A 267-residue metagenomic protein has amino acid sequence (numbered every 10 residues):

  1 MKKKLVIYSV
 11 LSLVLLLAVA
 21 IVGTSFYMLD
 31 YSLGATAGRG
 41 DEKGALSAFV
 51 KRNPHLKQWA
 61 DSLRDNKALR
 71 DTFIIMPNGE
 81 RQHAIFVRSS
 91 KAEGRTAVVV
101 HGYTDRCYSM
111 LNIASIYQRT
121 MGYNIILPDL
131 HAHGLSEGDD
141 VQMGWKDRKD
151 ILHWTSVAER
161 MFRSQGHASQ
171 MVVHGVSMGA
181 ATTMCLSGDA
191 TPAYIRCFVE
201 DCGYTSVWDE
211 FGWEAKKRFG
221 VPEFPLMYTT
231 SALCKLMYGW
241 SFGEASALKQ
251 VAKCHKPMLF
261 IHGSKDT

Functional and structural regions predicted by a protein language model:
L15-I75: An N-terminal hydrophobic leader/cap segment in hydrolases
G94-G102: Short beta-strand element of the alpha/beta-hydrolase
Y103-Y117: The serine-hydrolase catalytic nucleophile loop
Y117-E137: Conserved alpha/beta-hydrolase
V141-F162: Alpha/beta-hydrolase active-site loop
S164-S177: Alpha/beta-hydrolase fold nucleophile elbow
C185-S241, K249: Hydrolase active-site cap/lid region
K253-H255, F260-D266: Short beta-strand/loop motif that positions the catalytic acidic residue of the alpha/beta-hydrolase fold
